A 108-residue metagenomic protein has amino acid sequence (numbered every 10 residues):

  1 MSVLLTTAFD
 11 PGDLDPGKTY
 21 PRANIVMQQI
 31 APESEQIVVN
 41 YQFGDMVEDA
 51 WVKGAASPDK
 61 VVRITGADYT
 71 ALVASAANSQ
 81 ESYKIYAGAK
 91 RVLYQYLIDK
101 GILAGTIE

Functional and structural regions predicted by a protein language model:
M1-N40, G44-E108: Viral virion structural and adsorption modules
